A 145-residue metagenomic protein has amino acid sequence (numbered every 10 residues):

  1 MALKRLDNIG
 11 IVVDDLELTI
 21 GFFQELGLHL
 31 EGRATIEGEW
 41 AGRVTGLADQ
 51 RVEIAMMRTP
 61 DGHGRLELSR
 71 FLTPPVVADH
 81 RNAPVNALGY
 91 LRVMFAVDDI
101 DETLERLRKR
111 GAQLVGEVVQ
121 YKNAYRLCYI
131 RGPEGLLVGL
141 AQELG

Functional and structural regions predicted by a protein language model:
M1-L18, H29-G32, G89-F95, A141-G145: N-terminal beta-strand motif that seeds the catalytic metal site of vicinal oxygen chelate
A2, R33-T35, E53-M56, G64-L66 (+2 more regions): Vicinal oxygen chelate
R5, Q50-R51, G89, A124: Exposed loop/turn and edge beta-strand positions of beta-sandwich/beta-sheet ligand-binding modules
V12-H63, K109, C128: Core segments of cupin and vicinal oxygen chelate
T35-I36, F71-T73: Histidine- and/or cysteine-centered catalytic micro-motif in compact active-site loops
G38-R43, P75-R81: A short, acidic/glycine-rich surface segment
H63, L72-P75: Active-site/binding-pocket entry motifs
A83-A87: Non-DNA-binding regulatory cores of transcription-related proteins, predominantly C-terminal effector-binding
